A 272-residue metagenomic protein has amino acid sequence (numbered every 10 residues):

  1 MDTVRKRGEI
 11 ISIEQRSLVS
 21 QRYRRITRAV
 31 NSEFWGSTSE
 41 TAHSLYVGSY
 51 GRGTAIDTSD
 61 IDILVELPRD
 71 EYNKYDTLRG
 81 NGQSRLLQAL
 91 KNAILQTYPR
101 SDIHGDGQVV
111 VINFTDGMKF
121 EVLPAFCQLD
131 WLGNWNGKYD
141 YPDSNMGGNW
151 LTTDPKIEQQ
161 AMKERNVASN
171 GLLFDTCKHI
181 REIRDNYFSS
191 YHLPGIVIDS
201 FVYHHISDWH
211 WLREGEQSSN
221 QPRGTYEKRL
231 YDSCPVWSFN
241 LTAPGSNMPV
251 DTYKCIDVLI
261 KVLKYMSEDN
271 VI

Functional and structural regions predicted by a protein language model:
M1-R5, D232-I272: Terminal (often C-terminal) interaction modules
M1-R7, I61-D70, S144-K156, D232: Short, compositionally biased low-complexity segments
M1-T58, R69-N81: N-terminal regions immediately upstream of nucleotidyltransferase
R24, K91, Y98-F239, V271: Catalytic cores of NTP-dependent nucleotidyl/adenyl transfer enzymes across multiple folds
S49-P68, V109-A125: Histidine-centered divalent-metal-coordination microenvironment in nucleic-acid enzymes
L67, H205-W209, M266: Generic structural signal for hydrophobic core residues of well-folded globular domains
G82-Y98: A gly/proline- and charged-residue-enriched helix-loop-helix capping module
